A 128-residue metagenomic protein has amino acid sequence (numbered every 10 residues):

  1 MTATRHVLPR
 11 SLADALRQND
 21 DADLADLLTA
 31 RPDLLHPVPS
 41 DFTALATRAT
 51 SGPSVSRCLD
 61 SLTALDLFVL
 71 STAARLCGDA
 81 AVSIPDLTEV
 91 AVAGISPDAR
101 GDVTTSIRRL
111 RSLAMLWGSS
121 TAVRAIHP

Functional and structural regions predicted by a protein language model:
M1-P128: N-terminal membrane-targeting/anchoring modules of bacterial envelope and secretion proteins
